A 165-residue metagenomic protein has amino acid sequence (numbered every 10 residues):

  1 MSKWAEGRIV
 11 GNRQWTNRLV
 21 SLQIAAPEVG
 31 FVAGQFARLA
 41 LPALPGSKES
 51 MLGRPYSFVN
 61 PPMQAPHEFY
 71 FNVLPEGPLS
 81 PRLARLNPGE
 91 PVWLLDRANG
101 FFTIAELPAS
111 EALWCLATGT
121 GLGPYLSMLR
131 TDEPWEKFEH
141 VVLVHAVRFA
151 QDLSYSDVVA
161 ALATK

Functional and structural regions predicted by a protein language model:
S2-E90: Ferredoxin-reductase
P78-K165: FNR/FR-type flavoprotein reductase catalytic core
